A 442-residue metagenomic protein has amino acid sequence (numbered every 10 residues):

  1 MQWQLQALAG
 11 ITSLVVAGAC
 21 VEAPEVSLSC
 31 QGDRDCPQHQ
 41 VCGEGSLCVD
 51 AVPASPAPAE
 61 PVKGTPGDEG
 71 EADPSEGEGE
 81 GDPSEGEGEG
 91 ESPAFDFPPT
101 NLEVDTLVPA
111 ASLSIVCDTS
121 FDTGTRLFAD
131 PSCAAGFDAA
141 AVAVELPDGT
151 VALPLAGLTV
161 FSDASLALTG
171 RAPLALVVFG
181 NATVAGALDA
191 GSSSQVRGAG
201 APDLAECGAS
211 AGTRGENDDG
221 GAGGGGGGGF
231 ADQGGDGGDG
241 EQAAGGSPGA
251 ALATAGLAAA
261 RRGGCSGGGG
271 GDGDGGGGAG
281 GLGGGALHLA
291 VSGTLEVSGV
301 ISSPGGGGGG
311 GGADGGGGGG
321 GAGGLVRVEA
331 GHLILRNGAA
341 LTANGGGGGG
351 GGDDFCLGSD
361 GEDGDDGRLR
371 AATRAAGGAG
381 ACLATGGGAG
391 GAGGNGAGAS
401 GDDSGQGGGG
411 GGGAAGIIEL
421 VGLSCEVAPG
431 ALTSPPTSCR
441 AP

Functional and structural regions predicted by a protein language model:
M1-G18: Sec-dependent bacterial lipoprotein signal peptides
C20-T106: Ser/Thr-rich, Pro/Gly/Ala-heavy low-complexity intrinsically disordered linkers and tails of secreted extracellular
E22, G32, P37-Q38, E44 (+9 more regions): Disulfide-rich extracellular modules and peptides
G77-G79, G86-E91, P429-P442: Enriched but not universal
A94-A152, A172-A175, N181-I417: Glycine-centric low-complexity/flexibility signal
A143-L146, D163-A172, P436: Beta-strand repeat architectures
D163-S165, G186-L188, G299, A339-A340 (+1 more regions): Small-residue (G/S/T/A) turn/hinge positions that recur once per unit in extracellular repeat modules
